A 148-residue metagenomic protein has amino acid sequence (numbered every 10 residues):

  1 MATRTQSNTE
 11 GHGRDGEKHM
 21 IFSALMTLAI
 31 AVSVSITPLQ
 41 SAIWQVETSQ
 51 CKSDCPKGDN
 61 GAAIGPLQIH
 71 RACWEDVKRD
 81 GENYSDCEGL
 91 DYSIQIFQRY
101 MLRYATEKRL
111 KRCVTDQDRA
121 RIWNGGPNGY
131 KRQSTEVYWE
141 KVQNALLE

Functional and structural regions predicted by a protein language model:
T3-E17: Short, low-complexity, charge-dense intrinsically disordered segments
F22-A31: Sec-dependent N-terminal signal peptides
V34-T37, N60-A62, C113-D116: Extracellular/periplasmic catalytic domains that process cell-envelope and extracellular macromolecules
S35-K52, I69, F97, D118-P127: Short, functionally critical alpha-helical segments immediately adjacent to catalytic or ligand/cofactor-binding
C51-C55, D76-R79: Short, solvent-exposed loop/turn elements at domain surfaces
D54-P56, S134-T135: Short, solvent-exposed loop/turn and secondary-structure capping segments
P56-E75: Short N-proximal segments of mature Sec-exported proteins
R71-Y130, W139-L147: Alpha-helical segment that forms one wall of the substrate-binding/catalytic cleft in peptidoglycan-active domains
